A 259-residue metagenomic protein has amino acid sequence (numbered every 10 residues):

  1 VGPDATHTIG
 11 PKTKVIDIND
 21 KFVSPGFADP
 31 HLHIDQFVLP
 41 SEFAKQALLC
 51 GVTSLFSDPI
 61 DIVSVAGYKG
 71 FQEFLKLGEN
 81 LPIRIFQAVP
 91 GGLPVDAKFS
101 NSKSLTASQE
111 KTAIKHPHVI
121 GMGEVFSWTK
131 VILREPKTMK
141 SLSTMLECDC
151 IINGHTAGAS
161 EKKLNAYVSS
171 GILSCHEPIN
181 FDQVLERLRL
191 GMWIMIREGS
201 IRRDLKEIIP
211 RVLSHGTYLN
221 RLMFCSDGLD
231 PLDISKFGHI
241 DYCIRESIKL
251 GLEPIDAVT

Functional and structural regions predicted by a protein language model:
V1-S24: Histidine-rich, glycine-flanked metal-binding segment
D20, H31, G51, F74 (+4 more regions): Divalent metal-coordination and catalytic microenvironments
K21-A44: Di-metal (Zn2+ and/or Mg2+/Mn2+) metal-binding site signature of metallo-dependent hydrolases with the MBL/beta-CASP
G26-I34, L55-S57, I85-V89, I120-E124 (+4 more regions): Hydrophobic faces of well-ordered beta-strands that scaffold small-molecule active sites in alpha/beta enzyme cores
A44-D149: Divalent-metal coordination cores built from histidine and acidic residues
V52-T53, H118-V119, A166-S174, L188-M195 (+1 more regions): Glycine-enriched alpha-helix->loop->beta-strand junction motifs that scaffold or abut catalytic
E124-D182, E198: Divalent metal-binding pocket/active-site signature
V212-T259: His/Asp/Glu-enriched, well-ordered alpha-helical/loop segment that forms or immediately abuts the divalent-metal
